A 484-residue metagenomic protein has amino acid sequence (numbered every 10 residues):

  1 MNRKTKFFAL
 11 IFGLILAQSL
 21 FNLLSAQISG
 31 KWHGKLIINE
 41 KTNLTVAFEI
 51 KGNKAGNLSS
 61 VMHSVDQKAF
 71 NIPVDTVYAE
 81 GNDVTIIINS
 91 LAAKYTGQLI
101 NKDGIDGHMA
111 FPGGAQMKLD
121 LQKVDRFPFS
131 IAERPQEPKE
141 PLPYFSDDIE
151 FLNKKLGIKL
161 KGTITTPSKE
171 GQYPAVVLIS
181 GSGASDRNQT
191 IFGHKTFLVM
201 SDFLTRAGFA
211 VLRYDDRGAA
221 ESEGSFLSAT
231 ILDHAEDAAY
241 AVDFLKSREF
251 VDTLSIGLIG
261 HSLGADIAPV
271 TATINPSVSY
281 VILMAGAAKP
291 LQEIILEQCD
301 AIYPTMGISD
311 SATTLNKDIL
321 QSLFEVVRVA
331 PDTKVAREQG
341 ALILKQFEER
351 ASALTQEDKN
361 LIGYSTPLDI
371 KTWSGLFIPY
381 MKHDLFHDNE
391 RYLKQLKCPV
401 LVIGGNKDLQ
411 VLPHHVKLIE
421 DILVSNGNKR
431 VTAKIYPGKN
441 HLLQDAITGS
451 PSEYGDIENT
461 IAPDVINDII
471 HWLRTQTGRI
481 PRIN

Functional and structural regions predicted by a protein language model:
Q27-I100, D106-G113, P143-Y144, F197: Central antiparallel beta-sheet cores of small beta-barrel/beta-sandwich binding domains
P128-G171: N-terminal cap/lid segment of alpha/beta-hydrolase-fold proteins
G171-Y173, S182-A207, L212, L291 (+1 more regions): Short substrate-entry loop that stabilizes the transition state in hydrolases
S228-E249: Alpha/beta-hydrolase active-site loop
F250-S262: Alpha/beta-hydrolase fold nucleophile elbow
M284-K394: Accessory cap/linker subdomain of secreted extracellular hydrolases
L396, V402-G404, D408: Short beta-strand/loop motif that positions the catalytic acidic residue of the alpha/beta-hydrolase fold
K439-L442, T448-N484: Catalytic active-site module of serine/aspartate enzymes centered on a nucleophile-bearing elbow/loop
